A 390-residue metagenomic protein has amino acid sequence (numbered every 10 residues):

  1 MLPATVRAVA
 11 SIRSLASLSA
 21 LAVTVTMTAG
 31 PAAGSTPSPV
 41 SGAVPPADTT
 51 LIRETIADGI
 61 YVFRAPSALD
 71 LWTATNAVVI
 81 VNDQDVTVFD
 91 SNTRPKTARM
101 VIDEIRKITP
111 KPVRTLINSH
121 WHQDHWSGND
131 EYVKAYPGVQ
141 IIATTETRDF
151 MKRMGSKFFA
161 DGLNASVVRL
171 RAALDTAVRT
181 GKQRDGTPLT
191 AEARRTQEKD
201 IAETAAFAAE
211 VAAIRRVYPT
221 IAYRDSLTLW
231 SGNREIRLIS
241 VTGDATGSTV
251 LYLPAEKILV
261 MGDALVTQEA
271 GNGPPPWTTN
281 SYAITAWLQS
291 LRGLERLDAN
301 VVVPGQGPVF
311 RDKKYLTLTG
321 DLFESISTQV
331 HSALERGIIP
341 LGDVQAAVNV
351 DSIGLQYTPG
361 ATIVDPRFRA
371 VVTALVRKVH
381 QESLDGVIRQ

Functional and structural regions predicted by a protein language model:
M1-S11: N-terminal secretory signal peptides that target proteins for export/translocation
S14-T28: Bacterial N-terminal signal peptides
R53-K107, V250-D263: Conserved beta-strand hairpin/beta-sheet module of binuclear metal-dependent hydrolase folds, prominently
T55, A212-I214, A222-I258: Core dinuclear metal-dependent hydrolase active-site scaffold
F89-S91, R114-H122, I142-T144, V241 (+3 more regions): Active-site neighborhood of phospho(di)ester-bond hydrolases with catalytic His/Asp-centered motifs
R106-P219, T228, Q329: Active-site HxH/HxHxD metal-binding segment of metal-dependent hydrolases
S231, Y252, I258, I284-G342: Divalent-metal (often Zn2+) His-rich catalytic cores of metallo-beta-lactamase-fold enzymes
E335-Q390: C-terminal regulatory/interaction regions
